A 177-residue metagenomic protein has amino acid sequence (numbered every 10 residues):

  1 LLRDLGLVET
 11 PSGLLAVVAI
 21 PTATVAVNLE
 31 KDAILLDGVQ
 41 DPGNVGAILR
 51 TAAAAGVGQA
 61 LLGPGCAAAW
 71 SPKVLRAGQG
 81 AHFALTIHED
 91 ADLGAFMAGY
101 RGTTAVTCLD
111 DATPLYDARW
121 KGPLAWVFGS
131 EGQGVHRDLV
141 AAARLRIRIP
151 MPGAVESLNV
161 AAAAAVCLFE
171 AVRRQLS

Functional and structural regions predicted by a protein language model:
L1-G6, T103: N-terminal positively charged helical leader segments and presequences
L5, F96, L115, E156-A161: Short, charged, surface-exposed secondary-structure boundary motifs
L7-G13: Ordered, amphipathic secondary-structure segments that act as subunit-interaction surfaces in large macromolecular
L14, D32-I34, P123-G129: Generic beta-sheet signal
A16, T51-A55, C66-F83, R137-S177: Structured adenosyl-cofactor binding patch, chiefly the S-adenosyl-L-methionine
V17-D111: RNA substrate-binding interface of SAM-dependent RNA methyltransferases
D37-G38, G63-P64, F128, P152 (+1 more regions): Glycine- and other small-residue-rich loops at beta-strand/loop junctions that grip anionic moieties
A105-G153: Active-site/ligand-binding-proximal alpha/beta "capping" segment
